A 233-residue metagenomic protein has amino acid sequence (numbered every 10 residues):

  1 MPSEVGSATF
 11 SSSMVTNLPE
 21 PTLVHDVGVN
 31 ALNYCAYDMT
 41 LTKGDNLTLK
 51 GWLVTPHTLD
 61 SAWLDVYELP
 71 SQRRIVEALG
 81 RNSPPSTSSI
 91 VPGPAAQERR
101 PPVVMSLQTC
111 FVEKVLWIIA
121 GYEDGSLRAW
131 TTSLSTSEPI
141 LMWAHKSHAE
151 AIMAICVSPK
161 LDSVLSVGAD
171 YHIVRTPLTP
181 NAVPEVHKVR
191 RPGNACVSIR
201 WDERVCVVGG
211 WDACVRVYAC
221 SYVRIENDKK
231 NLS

Functional and structural regions predicted by a protein language model:
M1-S3, L64-E68, L127-T132, I173-L178 (+1 more regions): WD40-repeat beta-propellers
E4-W52, P56-W63, P70, E77-S86: Asp-box/WD-like beta-propeller blade repeats and closely related beta-sheet repeat scaffolds
L23-V27, R73-Q97, I140-H145, P184-V189 (+1 more regions): A short beta-strand motif characteristic of beta-propeller blades
A31-G44, S88-F111, A149-V157, P192-D202 (+1 more regions): Canonical WD40 repeat/beta-propeller blade segments in eukaryotic WD-repeat proteins
G44-T55, K114-I119, L161-L165, V174-R175 (+3 more regions): Structural hallmark of WD40 beta-propellers
K50-D65, T87-P92, P101-V103, E123-S126 (+1 more regions): Sequence/structural signature of beta-propeller domains
P56-D60, G121-D124, V167-Y171, V208-A213 (+1 more regions): Conserved strand-to-loop turn within each blade of WD40 beta-propeller repeats
K114-P180: Beta-propeller domains
